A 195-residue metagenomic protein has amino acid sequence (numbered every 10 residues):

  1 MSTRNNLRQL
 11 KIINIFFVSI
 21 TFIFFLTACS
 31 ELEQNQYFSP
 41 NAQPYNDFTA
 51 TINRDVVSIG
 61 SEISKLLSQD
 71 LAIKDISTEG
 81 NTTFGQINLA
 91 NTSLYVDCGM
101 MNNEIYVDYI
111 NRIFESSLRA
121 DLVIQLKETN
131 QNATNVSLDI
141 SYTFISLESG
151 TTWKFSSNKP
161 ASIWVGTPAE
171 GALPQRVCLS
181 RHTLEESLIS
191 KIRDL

Functional and structural regions predicted by a protein language model:
M1-K11: N-terminal secretory signal peptides that target proteins for export/translocation
L7-R8, F16, S137: Intrinsic disorder/low-complexity detector
Q9-I12, A28, Q34: Generic detector of low-complexity/intrinsically disordered segments and short hydrophobic N-terminal stretches
F16-T27: Bacterial N-terminal signal peptides
S30-L195: Ser/Thr-rich, low-complexity intrinsically disordered terminal regions
